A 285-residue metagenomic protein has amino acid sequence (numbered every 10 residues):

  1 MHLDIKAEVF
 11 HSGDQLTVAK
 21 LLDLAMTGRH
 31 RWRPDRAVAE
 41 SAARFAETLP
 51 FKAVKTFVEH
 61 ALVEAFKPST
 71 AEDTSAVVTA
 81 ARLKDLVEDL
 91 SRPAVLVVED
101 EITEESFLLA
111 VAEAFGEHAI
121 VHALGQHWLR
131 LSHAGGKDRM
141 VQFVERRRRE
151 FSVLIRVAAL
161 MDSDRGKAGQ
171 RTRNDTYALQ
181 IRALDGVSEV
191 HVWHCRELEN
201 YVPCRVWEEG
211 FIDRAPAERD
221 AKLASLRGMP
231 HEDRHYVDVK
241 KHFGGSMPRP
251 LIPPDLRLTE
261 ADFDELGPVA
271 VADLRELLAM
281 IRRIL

Functional and structural regions predicted by a protein language model:
M1-V77: N-terminal extension/subdomain marker
E8, A158-D164, H194-R196: Short loop/turn segments at strand-loop or loop-helix junctions that form parts of catalytic or ligand-binding pockets
A46-R165: RecA-like P-loop NTPase motor core
V111-A112, R205-V206, G210, I281: Generic structural signal for hydrophobic core residues of well-folded globular domains
F143, Y201, R205, M280 (+1 more regions): Residues that form generic nucleotide/phosphate-binding pockets
K167-Q170: Extracytoplasmic/secreted cell-surface and envelope-processing proteins
T172-R257: Activity-critical C-terminal alpha-helical subdomain
D238-L285: Terminal low-complexity/disordered tails
